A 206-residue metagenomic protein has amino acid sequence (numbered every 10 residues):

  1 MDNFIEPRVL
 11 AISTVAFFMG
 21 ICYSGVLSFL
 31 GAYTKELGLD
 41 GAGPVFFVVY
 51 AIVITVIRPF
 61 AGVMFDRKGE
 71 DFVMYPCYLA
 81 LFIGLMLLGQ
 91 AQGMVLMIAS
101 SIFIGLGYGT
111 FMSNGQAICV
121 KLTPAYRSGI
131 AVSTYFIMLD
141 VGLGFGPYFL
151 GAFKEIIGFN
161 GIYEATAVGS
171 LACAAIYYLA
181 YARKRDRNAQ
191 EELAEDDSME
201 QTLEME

Functional and structural regions predicted by a protein language model:
M1-A16, E195-E206: Juxtamembrane intracellular "pre-TM" segments in multi-pass secondary transporters
V9-V48: Extracytoplasmic gate region of multi-pass secondary transporters
I12, V95-S101: Short hydrophobic/alpha-helical segments at membrane-entry points of transmembrane helices in Major Facilitator
D40-G41, A125-Y135: Loop-to-transmembrane helix entry/capping segments in MFS-fold secondary transporters and related SLC/MFSD carriers
R58-G69, K154-E155: Helix-to-loop junctions at the C-terminal end of transmembrane segments in multipass secondary transporters
F72-L87, A167: Structural signature of the two symmetry-related core transmembrane helices
T110-T123: Intracellular juxtamembrane helix-capping segments at the cytosolic ends of symmetry-related transmembrane helices
A152-S170: A membrane-interface helix-boundary motif in multi-pass transporters
